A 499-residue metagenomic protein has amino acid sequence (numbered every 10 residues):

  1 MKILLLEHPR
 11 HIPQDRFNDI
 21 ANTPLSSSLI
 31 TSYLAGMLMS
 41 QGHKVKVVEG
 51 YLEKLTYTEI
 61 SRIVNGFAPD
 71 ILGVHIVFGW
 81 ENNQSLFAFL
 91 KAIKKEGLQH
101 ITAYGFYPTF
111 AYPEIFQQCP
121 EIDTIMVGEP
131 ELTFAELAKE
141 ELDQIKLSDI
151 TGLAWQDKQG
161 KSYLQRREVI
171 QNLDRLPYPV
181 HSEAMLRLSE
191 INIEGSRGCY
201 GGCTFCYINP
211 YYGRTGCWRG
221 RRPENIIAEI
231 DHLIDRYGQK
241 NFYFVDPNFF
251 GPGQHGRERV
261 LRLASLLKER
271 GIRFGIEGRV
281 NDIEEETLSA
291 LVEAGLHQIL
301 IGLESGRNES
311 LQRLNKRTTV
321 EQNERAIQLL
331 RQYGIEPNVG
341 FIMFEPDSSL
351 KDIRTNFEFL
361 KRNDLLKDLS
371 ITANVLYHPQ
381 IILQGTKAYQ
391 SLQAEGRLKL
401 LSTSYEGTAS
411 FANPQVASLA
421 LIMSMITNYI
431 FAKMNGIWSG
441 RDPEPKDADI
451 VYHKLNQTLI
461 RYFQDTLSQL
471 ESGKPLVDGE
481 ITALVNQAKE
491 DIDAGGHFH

Functional and structural regions predicted by a protein language model:
I3-L5, K44, S61-V64, K387-Q390 (+1 more regions): Radical SAM enzyme core and accessory elements
P9-N18, I150, A154-G195: N-terminal [4Fe-4S]-dependent radical SAM core
I12-D15, A111-Y112, P252-G253, E309 (+3 more regions): Flexible glycine/acidic-rich beta-alpha junction loops that bind and position SAM and/or redox cofactors in anaerobic
D15-L29: Glycine- and acidic-residue-enriched helix-capping/strand-helix junction motifs
S26, I30, D174-P337, E345 (+1 more regions): Radical SAM [4Fe-4S] cluster-binding motif and immediate context
I30, L34-R166, G385: Glycine-rich beta-alpha loop elements in corrinoid/cobalamin-binding modules across cobalamin-dependent enzymes
E59-I60, R257-S265, S349-K367: Short, electropositive alpha-helical surface patch
Y112-C119, T287, D347-K361: Catalytic cores of alpha/beta
